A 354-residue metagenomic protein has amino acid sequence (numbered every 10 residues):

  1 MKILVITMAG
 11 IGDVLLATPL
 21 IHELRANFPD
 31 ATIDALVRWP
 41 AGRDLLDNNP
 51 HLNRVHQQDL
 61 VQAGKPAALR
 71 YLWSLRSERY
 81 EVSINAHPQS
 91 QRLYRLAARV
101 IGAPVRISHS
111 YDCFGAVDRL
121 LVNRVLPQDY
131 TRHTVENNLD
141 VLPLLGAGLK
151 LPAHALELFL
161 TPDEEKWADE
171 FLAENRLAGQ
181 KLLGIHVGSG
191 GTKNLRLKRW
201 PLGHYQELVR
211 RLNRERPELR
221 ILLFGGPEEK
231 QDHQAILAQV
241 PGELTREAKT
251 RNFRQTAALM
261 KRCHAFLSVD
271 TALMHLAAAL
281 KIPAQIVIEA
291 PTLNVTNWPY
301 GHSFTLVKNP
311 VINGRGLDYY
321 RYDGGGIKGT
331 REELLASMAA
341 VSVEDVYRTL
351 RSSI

Functional and structural regions predicted by a protein language model:
M1-I354: Catalytic machinery of carbohydrate-active enzymes, primarily nucleotide-sugar-dependent glycosyltransferases
